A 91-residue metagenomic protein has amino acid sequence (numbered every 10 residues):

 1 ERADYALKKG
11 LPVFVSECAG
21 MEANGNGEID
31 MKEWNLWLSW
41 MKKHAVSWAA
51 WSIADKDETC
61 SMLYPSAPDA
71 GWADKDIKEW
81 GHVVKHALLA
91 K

Functional and structural regions predicted by a protein language model:
E1-D4: Substrate-binding surface in catalytic domains of secreted glycosidases
K8-K91: Substrate-binding cleft of secreted/luminal carbohydrate-active enzymes
